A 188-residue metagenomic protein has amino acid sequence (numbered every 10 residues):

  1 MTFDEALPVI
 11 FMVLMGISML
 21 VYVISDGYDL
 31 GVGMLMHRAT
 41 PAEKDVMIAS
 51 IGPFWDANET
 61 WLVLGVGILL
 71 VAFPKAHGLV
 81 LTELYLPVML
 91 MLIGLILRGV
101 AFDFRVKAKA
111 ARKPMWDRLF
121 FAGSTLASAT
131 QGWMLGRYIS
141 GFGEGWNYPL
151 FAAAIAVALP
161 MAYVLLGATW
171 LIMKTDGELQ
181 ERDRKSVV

Functional and structural regions predicted by a protein language model:
M1-A57, V63-V66: N-terminal signal-anchor module of multipass membrane proteins
T2, M36-M47, A72-G78, G99-D117 (+1 more regions): Membrane-interfacial helix termini and the short, flexible loops that connect transmembrane helices in multi-pass
I10-M12, L64-A76, W133-G141: Membrane-embedded alpha-helical segments in integral membrane proteins
L14-V23, S128, A153-L165: Hydrophobic, membrane-embedded alpha-helices of multi-pass small-molecule transporters
I24-G27, I96-V100, P160-W170: Transmembrane alpha-helical segments that form the membrane-embedded catalytic/substrate-channel core of multi-pass
L79-M89, L97-L159: Membrane-interface helix-loop-helix junctions at boundaries between adjacent transmembrane segments
G145-R182: Hydrophobic, aromatic-enriched interface-forming segments
K185-V188: Conserved small/polar residues in nucleotide/adenosyl-binding loops
